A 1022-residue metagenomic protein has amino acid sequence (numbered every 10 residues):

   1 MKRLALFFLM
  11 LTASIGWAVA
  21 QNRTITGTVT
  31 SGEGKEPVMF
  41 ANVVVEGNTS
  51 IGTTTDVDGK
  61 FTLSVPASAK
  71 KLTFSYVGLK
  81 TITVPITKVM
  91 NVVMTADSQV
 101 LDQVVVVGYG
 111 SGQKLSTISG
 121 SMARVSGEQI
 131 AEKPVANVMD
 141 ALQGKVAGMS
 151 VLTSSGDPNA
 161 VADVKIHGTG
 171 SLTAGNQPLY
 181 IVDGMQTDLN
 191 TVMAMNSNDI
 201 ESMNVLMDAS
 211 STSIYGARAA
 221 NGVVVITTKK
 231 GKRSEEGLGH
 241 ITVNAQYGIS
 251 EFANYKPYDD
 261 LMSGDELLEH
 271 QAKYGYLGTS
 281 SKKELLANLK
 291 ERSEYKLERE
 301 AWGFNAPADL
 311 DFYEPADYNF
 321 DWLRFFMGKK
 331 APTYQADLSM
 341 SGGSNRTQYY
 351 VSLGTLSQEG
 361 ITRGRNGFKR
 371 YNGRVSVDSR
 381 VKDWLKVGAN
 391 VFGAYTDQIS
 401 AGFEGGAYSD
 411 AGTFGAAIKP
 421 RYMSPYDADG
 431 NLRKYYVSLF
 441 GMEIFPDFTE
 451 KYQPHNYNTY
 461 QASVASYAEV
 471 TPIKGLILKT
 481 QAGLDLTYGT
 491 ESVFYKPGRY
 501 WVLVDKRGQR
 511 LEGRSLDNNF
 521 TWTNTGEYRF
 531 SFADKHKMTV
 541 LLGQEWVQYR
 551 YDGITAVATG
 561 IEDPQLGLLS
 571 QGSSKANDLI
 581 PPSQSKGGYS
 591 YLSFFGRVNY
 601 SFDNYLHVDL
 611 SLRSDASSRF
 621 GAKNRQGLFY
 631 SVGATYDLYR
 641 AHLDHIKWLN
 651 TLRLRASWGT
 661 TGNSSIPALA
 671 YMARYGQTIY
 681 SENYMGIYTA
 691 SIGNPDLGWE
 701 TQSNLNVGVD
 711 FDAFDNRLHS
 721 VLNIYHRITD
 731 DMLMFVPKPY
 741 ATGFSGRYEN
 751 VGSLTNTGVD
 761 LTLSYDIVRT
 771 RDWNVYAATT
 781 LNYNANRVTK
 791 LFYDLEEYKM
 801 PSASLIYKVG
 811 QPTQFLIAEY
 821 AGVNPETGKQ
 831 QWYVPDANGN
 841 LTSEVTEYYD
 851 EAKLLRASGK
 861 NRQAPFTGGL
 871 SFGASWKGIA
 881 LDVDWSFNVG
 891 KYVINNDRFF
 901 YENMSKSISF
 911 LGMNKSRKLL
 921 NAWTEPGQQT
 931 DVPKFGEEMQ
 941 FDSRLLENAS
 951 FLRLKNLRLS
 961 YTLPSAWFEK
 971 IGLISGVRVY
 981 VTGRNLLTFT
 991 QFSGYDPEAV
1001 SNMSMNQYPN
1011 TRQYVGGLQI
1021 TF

Functional and structural regions predicted by a protein language model:
M1-R374, K386-G388, S463, H726 (+3 more regions): Short, small/polar-rich motifs associated with maturation and membrane association, primarily at protein termini
S116, R233-Y318, I361-Q461, K479-L592 (+7 more regions): Surface-exposed loop/interface segments of Gram-negative outer-membrane beta-barrel transport/assembly proteins
T228, G342-S344, S379, V391 (+14 more regions): Residue-level signature of outer-membrane beta-barrel architecture
T355-S357, V608-S617, W658: Transmembrane beta-strand segments that form the barrel wall of outer-membrane beta-barrel proteins
V632, A656, L761, T779 (+4 more regions): Hydrophobic, well-ordered secondary-structure elements that form the walls of internal hydrophobic environments
V632-T635, D760-T762, Y961, N1010-F1022: Outer-membrane beta-barrel "beta-signal"
N706-D710: Glycine-centered tight-turn and secondary-structure capping sites
N861-I894: Glycine-rich, aromatic-lined ligand/substrate-binding cores of catalytic and carbohydrate-binding domains
